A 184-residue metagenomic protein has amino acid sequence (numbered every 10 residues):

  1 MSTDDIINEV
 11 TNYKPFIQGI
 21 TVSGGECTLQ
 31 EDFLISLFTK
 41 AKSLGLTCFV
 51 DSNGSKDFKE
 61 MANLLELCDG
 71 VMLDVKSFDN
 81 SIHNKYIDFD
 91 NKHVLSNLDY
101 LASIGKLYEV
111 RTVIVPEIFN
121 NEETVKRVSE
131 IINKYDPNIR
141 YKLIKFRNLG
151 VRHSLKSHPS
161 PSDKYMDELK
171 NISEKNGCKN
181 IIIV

Functional and structural regions predicted by a protein language model:
M1-D5: General zinc-binding finger modules coordinated by cysteine/histidine
I7-L155: Conserved AdoMet/S-adenosylmethionine-binding subsite of the radical SAM
L155-N171: Active-site-adjacent loop and "lid" segments of alpha/beta metabolic enzymes
K170-V184: A cross-taxonomic marker for long C-terminal extensions/tails that follow the last structured domain
